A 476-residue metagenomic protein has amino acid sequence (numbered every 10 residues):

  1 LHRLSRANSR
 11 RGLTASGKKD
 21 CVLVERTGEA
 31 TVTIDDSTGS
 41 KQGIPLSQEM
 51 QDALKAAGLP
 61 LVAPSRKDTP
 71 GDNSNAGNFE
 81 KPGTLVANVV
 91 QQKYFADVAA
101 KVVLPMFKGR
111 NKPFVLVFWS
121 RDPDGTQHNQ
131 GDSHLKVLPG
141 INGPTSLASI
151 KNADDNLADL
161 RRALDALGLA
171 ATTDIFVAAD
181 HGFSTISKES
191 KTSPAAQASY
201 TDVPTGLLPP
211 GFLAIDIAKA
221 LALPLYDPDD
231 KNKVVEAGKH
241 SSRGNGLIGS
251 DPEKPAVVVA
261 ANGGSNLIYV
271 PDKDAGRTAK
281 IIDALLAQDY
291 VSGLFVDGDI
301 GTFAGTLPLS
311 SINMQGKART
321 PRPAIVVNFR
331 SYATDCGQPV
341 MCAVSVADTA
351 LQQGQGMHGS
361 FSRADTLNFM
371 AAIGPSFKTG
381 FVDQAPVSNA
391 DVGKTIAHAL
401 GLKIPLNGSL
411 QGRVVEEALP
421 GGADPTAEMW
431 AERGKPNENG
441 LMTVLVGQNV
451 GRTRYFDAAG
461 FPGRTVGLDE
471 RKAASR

Functional and structural regions predicted by a protein language model:
L1-S133, V259-A260, G264-V270, R277-T278 (+2 more regions): His/Asp/Glu-rich, glycine-adjacent segments that coordinate divalent cations and/or stabilize oxyanion chemistry on
H2, G263-D297, P375, Q384-P420: Non-catalytic, well-ordered alpha-helical segments in soluble enzyme domains
L4, A99, P113-R121, S146-L164 (+5 more regions): Beta-strand elements within well-structured catalytic alpha/beta cores of enzymes that handle phosphate/sulfate esters
V24-R26, D35, D159-Q352, E470-S475: Secreted, luminal/periplasmic, and some membrane-associated catalytic domains that remodel anionic oxygen-ester
S40, Q48-T84, G125, G131-S149 (+2 more regions): Surface-exposed intrinsically disordered loops and tails
S292-I325, Q384, L402-P436: Polar, surface-exposed loop/tail segments that function as active-site lids or cofactor/substrate-recognition elements
M341-I373, D391: Low-complexity, glycine/alanine/valine/leucine- and proline-rich hydrophobic stretches
G421-R476: Acidic, Ser/Thr-rich low-complexity intrinsically disordered segments
